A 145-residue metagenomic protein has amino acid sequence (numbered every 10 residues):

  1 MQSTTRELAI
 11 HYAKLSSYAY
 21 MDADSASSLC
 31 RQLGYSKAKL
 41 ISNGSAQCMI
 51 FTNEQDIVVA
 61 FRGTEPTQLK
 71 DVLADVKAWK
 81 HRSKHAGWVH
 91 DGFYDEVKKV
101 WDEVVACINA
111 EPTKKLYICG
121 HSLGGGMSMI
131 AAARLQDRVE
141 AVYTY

Functional and structural regions predicted by a protein language model:
M1-C119, L123-Y145: Non-catalytic, mobile gating and regulatory segments of ester bond hydrolases
